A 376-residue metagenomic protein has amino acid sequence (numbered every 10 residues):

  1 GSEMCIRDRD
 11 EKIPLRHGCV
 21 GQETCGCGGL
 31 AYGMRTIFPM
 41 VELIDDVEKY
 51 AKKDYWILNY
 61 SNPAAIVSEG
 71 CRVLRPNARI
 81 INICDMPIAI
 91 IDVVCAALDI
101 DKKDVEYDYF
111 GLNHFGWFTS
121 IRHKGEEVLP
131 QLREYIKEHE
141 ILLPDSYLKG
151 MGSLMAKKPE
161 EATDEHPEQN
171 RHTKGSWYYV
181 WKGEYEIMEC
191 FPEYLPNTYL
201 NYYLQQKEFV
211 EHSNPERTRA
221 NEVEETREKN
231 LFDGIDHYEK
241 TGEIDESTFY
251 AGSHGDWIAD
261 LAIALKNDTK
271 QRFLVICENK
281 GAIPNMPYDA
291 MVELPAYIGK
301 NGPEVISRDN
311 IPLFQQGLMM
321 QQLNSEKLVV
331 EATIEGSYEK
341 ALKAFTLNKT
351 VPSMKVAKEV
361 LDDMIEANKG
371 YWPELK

Functional and structural regions predicted by a protein language model:
G1-I6: Short, small-residue-biased leader/transition segments that mark boundaries at the very start of proteins
D8-L74: Rossmann-fold NAD(P)-binding glycine/threonine-rich loop
G28-R35, Y55-N59, A78, N82 (+3 more regions): Conserved aromatic-histidine-acidic binding/catalytic patches
R35-P39, M86, S253, Q321: Soluble or luminal CAZymes and related metallo-dependent hydrolases
E42, D46, G70, A89 (+4 more regions): Alpha-helical scaffold segments in soluble metabolic enzymes
W56-K124, L129: Rossmann-fold dinucleotide-binding core
D99-K376: Long, compositionally biased stretches enriched for glycine and/or charged residues
